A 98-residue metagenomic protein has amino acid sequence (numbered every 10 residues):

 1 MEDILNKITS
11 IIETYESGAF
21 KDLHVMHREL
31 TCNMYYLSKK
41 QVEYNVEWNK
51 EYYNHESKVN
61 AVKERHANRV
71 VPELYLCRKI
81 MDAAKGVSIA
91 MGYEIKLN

Functional and structural regions predicted by a protein language model:
M1-E29: Short, charge-rich amphipathic alpha-helices with coiled-coil/heptad character
M1-I4, E16, N60, E73 (+1 more regions): Intrinsic-disorder-associated interaction segments
K21-K50: Short, well-structured hydrophobic secondary-structure segments
Y36, Y75, I89-M91: Ordered hydrophobic segments in well-structured contexts
V42-L76: Extended, amphipathic alpha-helical coiled-coil scaffold segments used for oligomerization/tethering in eukaryotic
K79-N98: Long amphipathic alpha-helical coiled-coil segments
